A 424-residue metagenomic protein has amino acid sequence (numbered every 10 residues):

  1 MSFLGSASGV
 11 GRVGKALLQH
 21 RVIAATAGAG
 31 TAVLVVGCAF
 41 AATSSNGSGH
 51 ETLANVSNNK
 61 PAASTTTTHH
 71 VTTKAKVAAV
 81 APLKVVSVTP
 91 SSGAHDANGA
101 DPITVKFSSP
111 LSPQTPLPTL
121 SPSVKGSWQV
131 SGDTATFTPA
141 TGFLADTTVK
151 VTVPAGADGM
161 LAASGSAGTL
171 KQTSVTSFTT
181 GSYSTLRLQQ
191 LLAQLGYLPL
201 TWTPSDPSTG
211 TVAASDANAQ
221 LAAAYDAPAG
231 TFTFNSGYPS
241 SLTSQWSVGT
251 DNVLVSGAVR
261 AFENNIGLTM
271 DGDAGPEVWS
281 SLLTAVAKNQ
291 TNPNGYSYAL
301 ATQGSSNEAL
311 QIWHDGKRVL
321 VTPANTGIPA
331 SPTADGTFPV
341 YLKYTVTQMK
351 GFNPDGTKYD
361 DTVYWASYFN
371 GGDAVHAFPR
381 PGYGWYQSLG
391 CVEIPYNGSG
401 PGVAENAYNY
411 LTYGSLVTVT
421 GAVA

Functional and structural regions predicted by a protein language model:
S2-A7, G14-T185, L200-T201, D206-A213 (+2 more regions): Acidic, low-complexity Ser/Thr/Gly/Pro-rich repeat segments typical of extracellular/periplasmic and surface-exposed
D96-A100, G142, D146, G181-L188 (+6 more regions): Solvent-exposed, acidic/flexible segments
A100, T104, S108, L117 (+14 more regions): Extracytoplasmic/secreted envelope proteins and their assembly/folding machinery, especially bacterial periplasmic
S108, S112, P154-S166, A193-L198 (+6 more regions): Sec-exported extracytoplasmic/periplasmic mature domains
L111-S112, G142-F143, D158, S184 (+8 more regions): Solvent-exposed loop/turn segments at secondary-structure junctions within structured extracellular/periplasmic domains
V175-Y183, A193-S281: Short acidic, glycine/serine/threonine-rich helix-capping segments at coil-helix boundaries
N264-G272, P276-T337: Cell wall/extracellular polymer interaction/catalysis modules
N292-N294, G351-A424: Exported/periplasmic cell-wall-interacting domains
